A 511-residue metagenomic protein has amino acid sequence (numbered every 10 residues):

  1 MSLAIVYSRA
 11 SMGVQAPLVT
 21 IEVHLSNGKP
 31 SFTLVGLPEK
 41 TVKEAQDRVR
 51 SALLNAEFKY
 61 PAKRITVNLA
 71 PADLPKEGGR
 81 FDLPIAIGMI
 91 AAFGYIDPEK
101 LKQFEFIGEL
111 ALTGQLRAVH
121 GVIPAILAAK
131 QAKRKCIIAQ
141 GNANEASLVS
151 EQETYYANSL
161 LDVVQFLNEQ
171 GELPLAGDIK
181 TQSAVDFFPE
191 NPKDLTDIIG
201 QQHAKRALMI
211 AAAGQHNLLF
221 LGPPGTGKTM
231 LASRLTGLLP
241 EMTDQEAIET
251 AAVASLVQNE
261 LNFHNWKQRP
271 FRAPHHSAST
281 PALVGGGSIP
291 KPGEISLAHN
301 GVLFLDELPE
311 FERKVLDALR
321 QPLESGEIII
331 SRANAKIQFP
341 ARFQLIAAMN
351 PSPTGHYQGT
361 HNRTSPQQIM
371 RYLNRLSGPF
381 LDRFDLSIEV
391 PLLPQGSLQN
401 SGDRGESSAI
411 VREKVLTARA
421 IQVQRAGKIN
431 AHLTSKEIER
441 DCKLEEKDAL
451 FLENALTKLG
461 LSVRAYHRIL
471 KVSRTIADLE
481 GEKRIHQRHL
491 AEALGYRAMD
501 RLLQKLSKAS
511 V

Functional and structural regions predicted by a protein language model:
M1-L219, P223-T229, W266, S331 (+2 more regions): Peripheral, non-AAA+ core regions of ATP-driven protein-machinery
V35, T41-Q46, P61, N68-G78 (+2 more regions): Basic, amphipathic alpha-helical bundle interface domains used for macromolecular binding and assembly
R48, A52, I85, P124-A128 (+10 more regions): Alpha-helical scaffold elements adjacent to nucleotide-binding pockets in ATP/GTP-utilizing enzyme cores
Y60-K63, K100-L101, Q131-A132, S150 (+8 more regions): Short loop/turn elements that form and flank the Walker-type P-loop nucleotide-binding site in RecA-like NTPase cores
E172-I210, G214, E241-I295: P-loop NTPase nucleotide-binding/switch module
L219-E260, S325: Walker A/P-loop
N300, D306-L308, A318: Walker B catalytic acidic pair
